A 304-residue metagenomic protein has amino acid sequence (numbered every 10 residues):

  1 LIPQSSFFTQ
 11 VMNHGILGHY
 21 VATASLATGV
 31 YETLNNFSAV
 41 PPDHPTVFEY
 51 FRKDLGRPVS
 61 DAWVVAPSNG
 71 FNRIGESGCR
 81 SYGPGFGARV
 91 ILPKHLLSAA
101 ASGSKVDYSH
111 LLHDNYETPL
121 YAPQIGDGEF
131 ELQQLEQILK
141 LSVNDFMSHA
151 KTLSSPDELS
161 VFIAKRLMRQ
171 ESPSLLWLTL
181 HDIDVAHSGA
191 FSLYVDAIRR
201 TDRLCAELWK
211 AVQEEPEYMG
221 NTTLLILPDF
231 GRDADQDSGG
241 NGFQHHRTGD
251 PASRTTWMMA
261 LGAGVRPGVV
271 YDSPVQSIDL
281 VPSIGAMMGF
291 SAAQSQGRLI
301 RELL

Functional and structural regions predicted by a protein language model:
L1-G18, D61-W63, Y271: Short, structured active-site-proximal loop/turn typified by the sulfatase FGly-forming signature C/S-X-P-X-R
F8-Q10, S25-A27, D61-A66, S174-T179 (+3 more regions): Structural recognition of the beta-strand scaffold that forms the well-ordered cores of secreted hydrolase catalytic
H14-H95: Extracytoplasmic mature domains of secreted/periplasmic and thylakoid-lumen proteins
V21-T28, H245-M288: Substrate-binding rim/cap in mid-to-C-terminal beta-strand-loop elements of soluble/periplasmic
E32-V40, R80-F130: Acidic, His- and aromatic-enriched active-site or binding-groove loops in soluble protein domains that engage sugars
F48-R52, S273-E302: Non-catalytic, well-ordered alpha-helical segments in soluble enzyme domains
S77-G78, K140, N144-S148, V161-E207 (+1 more regions): Active-site His/acidic residue clusters
G220, L227-L261: Histidine-centered active-site microenvironments of extracellular/periplasmic hydrolases and transferases
